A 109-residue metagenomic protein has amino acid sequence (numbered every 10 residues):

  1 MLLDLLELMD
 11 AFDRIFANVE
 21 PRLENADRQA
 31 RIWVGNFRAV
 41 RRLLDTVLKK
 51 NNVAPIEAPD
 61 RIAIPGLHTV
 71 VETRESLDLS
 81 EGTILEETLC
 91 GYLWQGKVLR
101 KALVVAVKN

Functional and structural regions predicted by a protein language model:
M1-A63: Charge-dense, E/K-rich amphipathic alpha-helical interfaces
V53, L67-H68, R100-K101: Short glycine-/polar-rich loops that comprise or flank the Walker A/P-loop and associated switch/sensor motifs
D60-R61, S80-G82: Glycine-centered loop/turn motifs
R61-E72: Beta-rich nucleic-acid/ligand-interaction surfaces
V71-T73, E86-E87: An amphipathic alpha-helical interaction surface
S76: Short terminal or interdomain "cap/linker" segment that borders an active site or interface and mediates
E81-N109: A hydrophobic membrane-anchoring alpha-helix module
